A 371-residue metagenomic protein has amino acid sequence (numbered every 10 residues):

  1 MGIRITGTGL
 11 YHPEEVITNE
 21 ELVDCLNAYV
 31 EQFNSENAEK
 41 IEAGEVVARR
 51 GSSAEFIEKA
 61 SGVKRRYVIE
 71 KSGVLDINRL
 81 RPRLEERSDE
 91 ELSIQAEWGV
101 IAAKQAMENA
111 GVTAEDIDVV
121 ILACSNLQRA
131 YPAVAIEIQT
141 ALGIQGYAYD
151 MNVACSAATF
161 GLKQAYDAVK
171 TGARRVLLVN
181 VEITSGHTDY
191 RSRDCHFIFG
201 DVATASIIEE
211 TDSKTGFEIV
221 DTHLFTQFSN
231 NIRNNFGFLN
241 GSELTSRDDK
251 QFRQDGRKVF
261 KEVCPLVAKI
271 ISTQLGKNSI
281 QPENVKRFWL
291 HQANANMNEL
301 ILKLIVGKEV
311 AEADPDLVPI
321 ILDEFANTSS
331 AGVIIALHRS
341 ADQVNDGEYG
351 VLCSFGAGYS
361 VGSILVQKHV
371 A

Functional and structural regions predicted by a protein language model:
M1-L92, S192-K261, P265, K269 (+2 more regions): Condensing-enzyme catalytic core mediating Claisen C-C bond formation in acyl metabolism
I5-G7, I57, A106, I117-V120 (+6 more regions): Buried hydrophobic positions in well-ordered alpha/beta secondary-structure cores of metabolic enzymes
T6, A123, N152, V176-E182 (+2 more regions): Short beta-strand segments
V16-I17, Y131-V134, L162-K163, H187-R193 (+2 more regions): Short acidic, glycine/serine/threonine-rich loops at helix termini
S53-E55, V63-V153, L275, I280-E299: Conserved beta-ketoacyl condensing-enzyme motif
A96, V100, N126-L127, T140-Q145 (+3 more regions): Claisen-condensing/thiolase-fold acyl-transfer catalytic domains that form or cleave C-C bonds in fatty acid
R174-A203: Flexible, glycine-rich active-site loops centered on histidine and acidic residues that chelate a metal or position
V179-V181, T188, Q227-N234, N294-M297 (+1 more regions): Acyl-CoA/ACP chain-elongation machinery
